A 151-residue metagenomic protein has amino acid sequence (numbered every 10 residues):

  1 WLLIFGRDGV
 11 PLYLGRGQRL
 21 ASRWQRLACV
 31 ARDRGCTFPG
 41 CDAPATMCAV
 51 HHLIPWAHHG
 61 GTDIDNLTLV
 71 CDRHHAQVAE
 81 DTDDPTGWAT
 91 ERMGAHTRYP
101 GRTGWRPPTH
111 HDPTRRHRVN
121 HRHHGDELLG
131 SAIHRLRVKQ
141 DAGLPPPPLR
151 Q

Functional and structural regions predicted by a protein language model:
L2-Q151: A detector for short metal-coordination/catalytic motifs
